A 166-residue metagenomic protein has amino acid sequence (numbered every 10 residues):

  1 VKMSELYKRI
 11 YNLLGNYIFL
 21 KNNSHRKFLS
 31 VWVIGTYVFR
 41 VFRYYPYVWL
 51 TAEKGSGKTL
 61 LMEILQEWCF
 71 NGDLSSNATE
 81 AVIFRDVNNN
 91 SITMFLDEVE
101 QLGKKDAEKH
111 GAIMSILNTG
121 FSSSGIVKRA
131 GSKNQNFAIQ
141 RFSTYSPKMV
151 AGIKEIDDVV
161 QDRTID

Functional and structural regions predicted by a protein language model:
V1-D166: Phosphate-handling catalytic cores of nucleic-acid transaction enzymes
